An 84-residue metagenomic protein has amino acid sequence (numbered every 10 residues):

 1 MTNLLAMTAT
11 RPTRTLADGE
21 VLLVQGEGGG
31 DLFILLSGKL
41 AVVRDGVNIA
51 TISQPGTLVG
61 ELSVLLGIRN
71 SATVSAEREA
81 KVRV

Functional and structural regions predicted by a protein language model:
M1-V84: Cytosolic regulatory regions built on CNB/CRP/Popeye-like sensor folds
